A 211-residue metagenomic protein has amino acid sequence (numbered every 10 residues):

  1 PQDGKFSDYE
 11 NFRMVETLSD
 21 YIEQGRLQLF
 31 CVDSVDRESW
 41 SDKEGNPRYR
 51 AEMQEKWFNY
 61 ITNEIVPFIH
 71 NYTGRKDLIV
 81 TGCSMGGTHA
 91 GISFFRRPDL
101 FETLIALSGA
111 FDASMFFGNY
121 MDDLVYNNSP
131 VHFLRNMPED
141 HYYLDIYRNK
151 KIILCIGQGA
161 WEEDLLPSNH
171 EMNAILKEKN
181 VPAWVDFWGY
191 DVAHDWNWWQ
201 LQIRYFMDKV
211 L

Functional and structural regions predicted by a protein language model:
P1-L211: Non-catalytic cap/lid and distal C-terminal segments of serine-dependent acyl enzymes
